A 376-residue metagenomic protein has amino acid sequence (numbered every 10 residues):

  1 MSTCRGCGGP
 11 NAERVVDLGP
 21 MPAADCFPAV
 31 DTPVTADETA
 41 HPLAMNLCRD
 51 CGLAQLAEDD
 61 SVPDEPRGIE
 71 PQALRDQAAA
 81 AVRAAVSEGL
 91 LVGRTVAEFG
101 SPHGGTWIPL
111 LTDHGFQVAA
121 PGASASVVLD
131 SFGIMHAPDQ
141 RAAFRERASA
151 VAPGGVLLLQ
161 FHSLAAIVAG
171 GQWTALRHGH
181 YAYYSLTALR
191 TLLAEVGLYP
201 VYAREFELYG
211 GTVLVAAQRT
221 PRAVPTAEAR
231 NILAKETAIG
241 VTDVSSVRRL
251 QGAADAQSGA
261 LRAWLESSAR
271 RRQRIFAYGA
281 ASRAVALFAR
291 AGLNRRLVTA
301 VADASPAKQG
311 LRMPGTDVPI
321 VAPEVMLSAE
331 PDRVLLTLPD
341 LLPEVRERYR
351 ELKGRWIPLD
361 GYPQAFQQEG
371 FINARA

Functional and structural regions predicted by a protein language model:
M1-D76, R204: N-terminal juxtadomain amphipathic helix that follows a signal peptide/anchor or precedes a small N-terminal auxiliary
C26, L159-A182, L186-A188: Short, glycine-/aromatic-enriched active-site segment of Class I SAM-dependent methyltransferases
R75-R94: Conserved alpha-helix/loop element of class I SAM-dependent methyltransferases that forms part of the SAM/SAH-binding
A81-A85, T106, L110, P221-A376: Hydrophobic, well-ordered beta-alpha structural blocks that scaffold small-molecule cofactor pockets
V92-H103, I275-Y278: Conserved class I S-adenosyl-L-methionine
V128-L129: A conserved beta-strand element that flanks and buttresses the S-adenosyl-L-methionine
A142-V156: A short glycine-rich, Lys/Arg-flanked "PGG" loop and its adjoining helix->strand segment in the class I
G154-H162, W356-P358: Conserved beta-strand signature within the Rossmann-like core of class I S-adenosyl-L-methionine
